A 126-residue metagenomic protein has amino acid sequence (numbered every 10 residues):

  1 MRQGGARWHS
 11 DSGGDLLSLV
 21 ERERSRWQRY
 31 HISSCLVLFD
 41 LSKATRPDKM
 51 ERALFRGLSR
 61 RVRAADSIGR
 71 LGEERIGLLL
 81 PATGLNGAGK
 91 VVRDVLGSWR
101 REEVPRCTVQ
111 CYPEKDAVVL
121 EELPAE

Functional and structural regions predicted by a protein language model:
M1-S12: Amphipathic HAMP/coiled-coil signal-transducing linker helices that couple sensory inputs to cytosolic output domains
L16-L19, S42-S67: Active-site-proximal alpha-helical element of nucleotidyl cyclase-like catalytic domains and analogous helices
L19-T45: Active-site-proximal structural segments of metal-dependent nucleotidyl cyclase/transferase enzymes
R24-R29, L54-L85, R101-E102: Conserved helix-loop-beta segment at the catalytic/binding core of cyclic-nucleotide signaling proteins
I32, R46-A53, N86-K90, Y112-E126: Catalytic cores and conserved motifs of cyclic dinucleotide signaling enzymes
C35-V37, G69-P81, R101-E126: A short glycine-enriched loop-to-beta-strand structural element that forms part of the catalytic core of nucleotide
G89-V104: An amphipathic, aromatic/His-enriched active-site/gating alpha helix that lines ligand/cofactor pockets
